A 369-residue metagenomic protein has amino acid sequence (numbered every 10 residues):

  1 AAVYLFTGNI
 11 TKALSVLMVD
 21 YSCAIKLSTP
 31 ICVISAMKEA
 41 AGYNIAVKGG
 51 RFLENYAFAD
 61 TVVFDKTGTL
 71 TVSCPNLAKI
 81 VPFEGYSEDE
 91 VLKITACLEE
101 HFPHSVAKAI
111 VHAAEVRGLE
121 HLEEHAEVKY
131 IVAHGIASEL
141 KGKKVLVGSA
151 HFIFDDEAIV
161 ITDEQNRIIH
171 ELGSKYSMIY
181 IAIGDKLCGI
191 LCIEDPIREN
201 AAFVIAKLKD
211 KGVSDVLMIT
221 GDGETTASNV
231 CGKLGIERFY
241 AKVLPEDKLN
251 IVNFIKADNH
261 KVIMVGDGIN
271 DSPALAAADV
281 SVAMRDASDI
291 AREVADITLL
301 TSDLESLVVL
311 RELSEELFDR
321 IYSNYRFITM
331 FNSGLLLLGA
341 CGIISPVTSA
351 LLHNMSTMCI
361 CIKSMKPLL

Functional and structural regions predicted by a protein language model:
A1-V3, M18, Y130: Glycine/charge-rich, flexible interdomain linkers and switch-proximal surface loops that mediate coupling
Y4, V16, E39, F154 (+6 more regions): Membrane-embedded alpha-helical bundles of multi-pass transporters
F6-D20: Small-residue-enriched transmembrane helix starts and helix-helix packing motifs in multi-pass inner-membrane proteins
L14-M18, I31-K38, N76-K79, A109-A113 (+3 more regions): Re-entrant/interfacial helical elements at transmembrane boundaries that shape and gate the permeation pathway
S28-G50, M365-L369: Juxtamembrane helix-loop transition segments at the membrane interface in multi-pass membrane proteins
A40, K48-N270, A274-V280, E312-E315 (+1 more regions): Cytosolic catalytic headpiece
